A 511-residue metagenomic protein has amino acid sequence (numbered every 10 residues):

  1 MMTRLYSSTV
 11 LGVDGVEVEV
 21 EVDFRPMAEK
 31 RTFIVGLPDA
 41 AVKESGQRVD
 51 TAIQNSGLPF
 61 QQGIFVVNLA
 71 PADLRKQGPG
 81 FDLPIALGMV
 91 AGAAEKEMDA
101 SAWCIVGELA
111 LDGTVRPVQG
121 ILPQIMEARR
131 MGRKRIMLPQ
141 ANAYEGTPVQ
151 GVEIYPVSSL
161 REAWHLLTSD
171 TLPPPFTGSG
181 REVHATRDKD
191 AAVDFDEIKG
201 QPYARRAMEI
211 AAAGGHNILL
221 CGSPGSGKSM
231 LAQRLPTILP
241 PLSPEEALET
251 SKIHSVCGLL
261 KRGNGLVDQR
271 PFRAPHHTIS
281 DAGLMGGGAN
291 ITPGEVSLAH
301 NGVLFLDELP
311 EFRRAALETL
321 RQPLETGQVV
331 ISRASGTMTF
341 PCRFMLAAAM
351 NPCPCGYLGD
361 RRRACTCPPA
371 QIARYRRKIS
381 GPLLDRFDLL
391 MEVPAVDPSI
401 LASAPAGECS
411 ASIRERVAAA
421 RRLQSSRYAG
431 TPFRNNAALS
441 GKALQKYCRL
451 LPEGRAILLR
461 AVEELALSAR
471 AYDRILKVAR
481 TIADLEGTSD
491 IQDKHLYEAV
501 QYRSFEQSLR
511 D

Functional and structural regions predicted by a protein language model:
M1-L219, S223-S226, S332, Y472 (+1 more regions): Peripheral, non-AAA+ core regions of ATP-driven protein-machinery
I34, L220, L235, L306 (+1 more regions): Hydrophobic anchor at the beta1->P-loop junction of P-loop NTPases
V35, A41-G46, P59-Q61, N68-G78 (+2 more regions): Basic, amphipathic alpha-helical bundle interface domains used for macromolecular binding and assembly
D112, L306-R313, G356: Catalytic P-loop NTPase motifs of RecA-like helicase/translocase cores
E209, L266, R270-P271, D281-L304 (+1 more regions): Conserved alpha-helical scaffold flanking the Walker A/P-loop in AAA+ ATPase domains
L220-K261, T326: Walker A/P-loop
E246-A282, G287-G288, P394, R434-A443 (+3 more regions): Conserved inter-motif catalytic segment of the P-loop NTP-binding fold
N301, D307-L309, T319: Walker B catalytic acidic pair
